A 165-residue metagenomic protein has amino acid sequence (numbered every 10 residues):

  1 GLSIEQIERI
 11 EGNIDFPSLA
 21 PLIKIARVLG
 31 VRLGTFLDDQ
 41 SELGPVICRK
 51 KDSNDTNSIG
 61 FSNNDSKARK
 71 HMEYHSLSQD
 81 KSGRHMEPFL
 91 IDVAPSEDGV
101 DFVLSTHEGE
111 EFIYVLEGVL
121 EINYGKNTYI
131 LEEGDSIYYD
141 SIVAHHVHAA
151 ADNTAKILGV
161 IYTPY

Functional and structural regions predicted by a protein language model:
L2-S18: Recognition helix of helix-turn-helix/homeodomain-like DNA-binding domains that insert into the DNA major groove
A20-T35, S41: DNA major-groove recognition helix of helix-turn-helix/homeodomain DNA-binding modules
D38-D65: Solvent-exposed, charged amphipathic helical/linker segments at domain boundaries
T56-F102, V160, P164-Y165: A short glycine-rich, His/Asp/Glu-containing loop-to-beta-strand
K70-E73, E132-E133, S141-Y165: Ligand-binding loop in jelly-roll beta-barrel domains
L77, G125-S141: Short acidic-glycine-tyrosine-enriched beta hairpin
L90-A94, S105-I122: Short, conserved beta-strand element in jelly-roll/cupin
